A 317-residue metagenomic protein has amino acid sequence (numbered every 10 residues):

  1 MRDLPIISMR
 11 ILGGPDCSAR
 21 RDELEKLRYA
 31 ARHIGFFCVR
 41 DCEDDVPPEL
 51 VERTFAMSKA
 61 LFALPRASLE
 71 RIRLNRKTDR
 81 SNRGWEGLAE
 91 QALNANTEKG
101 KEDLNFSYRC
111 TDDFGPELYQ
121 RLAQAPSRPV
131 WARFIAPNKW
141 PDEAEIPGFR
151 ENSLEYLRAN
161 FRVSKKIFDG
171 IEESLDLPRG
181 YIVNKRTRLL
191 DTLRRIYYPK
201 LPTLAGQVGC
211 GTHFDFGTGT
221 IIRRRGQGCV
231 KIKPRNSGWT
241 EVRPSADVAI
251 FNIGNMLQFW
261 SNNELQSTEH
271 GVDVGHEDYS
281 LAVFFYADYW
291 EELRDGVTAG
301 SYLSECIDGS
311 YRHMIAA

Functional and structural regions predicted by a protein language model:
M1-A317: Peripheral, non-catalytic segments flanking oxidoreductase cores
